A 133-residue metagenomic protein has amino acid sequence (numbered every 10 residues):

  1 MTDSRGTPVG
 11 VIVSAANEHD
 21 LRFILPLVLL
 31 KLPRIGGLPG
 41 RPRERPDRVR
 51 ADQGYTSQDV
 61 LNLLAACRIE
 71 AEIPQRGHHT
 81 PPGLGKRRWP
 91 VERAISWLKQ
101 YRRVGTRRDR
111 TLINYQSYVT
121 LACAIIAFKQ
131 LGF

Functional and structural regions predicted by a protein language model:
M1-R76, A122: Polybasic low-complexity intrinsically disordered regions
Q58, N62-R68, P81-G83, R87-F133: Basic, amphipathic alpha-helical segments enriched in Lys/Arg and hydrophobic/aromatic residues
